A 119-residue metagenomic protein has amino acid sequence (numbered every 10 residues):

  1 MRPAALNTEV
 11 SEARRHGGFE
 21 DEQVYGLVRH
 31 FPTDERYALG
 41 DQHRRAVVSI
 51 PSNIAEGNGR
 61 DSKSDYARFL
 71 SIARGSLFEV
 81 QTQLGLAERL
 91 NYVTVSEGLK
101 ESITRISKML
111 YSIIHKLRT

Functional and structural regions predicted by a protein language model:
M1-T119: Amphipathic alpha-helical assembly/interaction segments
